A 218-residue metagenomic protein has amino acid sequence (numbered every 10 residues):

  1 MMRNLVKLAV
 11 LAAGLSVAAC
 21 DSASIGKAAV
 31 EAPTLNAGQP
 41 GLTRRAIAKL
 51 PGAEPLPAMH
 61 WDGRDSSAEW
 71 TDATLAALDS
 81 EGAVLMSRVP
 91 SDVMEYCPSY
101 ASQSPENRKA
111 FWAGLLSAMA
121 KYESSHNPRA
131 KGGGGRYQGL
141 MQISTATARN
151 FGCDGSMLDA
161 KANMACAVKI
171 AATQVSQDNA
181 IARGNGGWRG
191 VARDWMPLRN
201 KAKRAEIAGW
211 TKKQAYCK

Functional and structural regions predicted by a protein language model:
R3-L5, C20-M86, P90-M94, R149-K218: Non-catalytic cell-wall polysaccharide-engagement segments
L8-G14: Sec-dependent N-terminal signal peptides
S91-A101, N107-N127, A167: Short, functionally critical alpha-helical segments immediately adjacent to catalytic or ligand/cofactor-binding
P105-K109, G133-Y137, L158-A160: A glycine-rich, coil/turn loop motif that links secondary-structure elements
E123, K131-G134: Active-site cradle of extracellular carbohydrate-active enzymes
E123-N127, A146-N150, Q174: Solvent-exposed loop/turn segments at secondary-structure junctions within structured extracellular/periplasmic domains
G133-C153: Substrate-binding/active-site groove segments that recognize and process beta-1,4-linked N-acetyl-hexosamine
